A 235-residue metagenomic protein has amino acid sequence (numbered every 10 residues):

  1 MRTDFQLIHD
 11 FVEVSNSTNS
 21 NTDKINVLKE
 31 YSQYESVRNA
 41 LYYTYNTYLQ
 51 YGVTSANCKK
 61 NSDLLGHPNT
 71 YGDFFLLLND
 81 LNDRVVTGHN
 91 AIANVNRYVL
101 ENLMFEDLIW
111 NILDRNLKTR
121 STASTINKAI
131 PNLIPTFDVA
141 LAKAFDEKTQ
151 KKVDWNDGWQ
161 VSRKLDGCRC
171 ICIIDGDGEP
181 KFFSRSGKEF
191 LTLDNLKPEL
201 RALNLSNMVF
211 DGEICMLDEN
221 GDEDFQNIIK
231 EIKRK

Functional and structural regions predicted by a protein language model:
M1-R234: N-terminal nucleic-acid-engaging modules of covalent nucleotidyltransferase systems
